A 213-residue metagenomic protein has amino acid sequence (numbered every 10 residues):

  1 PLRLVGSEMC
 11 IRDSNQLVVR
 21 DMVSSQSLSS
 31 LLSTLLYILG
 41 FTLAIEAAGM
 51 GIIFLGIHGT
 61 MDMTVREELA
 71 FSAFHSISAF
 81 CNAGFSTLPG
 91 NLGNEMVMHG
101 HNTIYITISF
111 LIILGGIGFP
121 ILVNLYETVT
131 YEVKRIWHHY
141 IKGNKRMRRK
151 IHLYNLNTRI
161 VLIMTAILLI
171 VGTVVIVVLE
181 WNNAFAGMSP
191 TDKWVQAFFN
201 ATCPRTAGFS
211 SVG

Functional and structural regions predicted by a protein language model:
R3, S7-G213: Membrane-proximal intracellular helices of multi-pass ion channels
